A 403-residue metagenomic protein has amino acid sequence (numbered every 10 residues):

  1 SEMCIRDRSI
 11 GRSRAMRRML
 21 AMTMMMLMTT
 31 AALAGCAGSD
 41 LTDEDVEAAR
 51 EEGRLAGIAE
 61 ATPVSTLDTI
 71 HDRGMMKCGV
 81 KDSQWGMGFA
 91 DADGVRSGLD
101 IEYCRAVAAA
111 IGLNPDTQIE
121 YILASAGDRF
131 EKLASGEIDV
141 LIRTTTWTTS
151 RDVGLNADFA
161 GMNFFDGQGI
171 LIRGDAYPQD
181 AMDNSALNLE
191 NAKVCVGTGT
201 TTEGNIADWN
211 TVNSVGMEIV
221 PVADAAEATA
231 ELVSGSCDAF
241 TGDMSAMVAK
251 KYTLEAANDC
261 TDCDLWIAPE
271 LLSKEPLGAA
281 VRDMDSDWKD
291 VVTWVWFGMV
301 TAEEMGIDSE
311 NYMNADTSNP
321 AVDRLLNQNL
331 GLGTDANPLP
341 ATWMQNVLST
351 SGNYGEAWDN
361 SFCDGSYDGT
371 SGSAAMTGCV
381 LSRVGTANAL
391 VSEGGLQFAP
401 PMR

Functional and structural regions predicted by a protein language model:
S1-I5: Short, small-residue-biased leader/transition segments that mark boundaries at the very start of proteins
R6-E60: Secretory targeting signatures
E51-A59, A109-A110, R173-P178, K193 (+8 more regions): Extended ligand-binding regions for polar small-molecule ligands
A61-R143, G333, T350, Y354: Extracytoplasmic small-molecule ligand-binding "clamshell" domains of the periplasmic binding protein/Venus flytrap
P63, Q118-E131, A181, E218-S234: Short helix-initiation/N-cap motifs at beta->coil->alpha
K77-G86, R96-G112, T146, D166-T229 (+2 more regions): Bilobed "Venus flytrap"/periplasmic-binding protein-like clamshell domains and structurally analogous long
R105, D116-N188, M247-S273, F398-P401: Acidic, polar ligand-binding/catalytic clefts
V107, L133-A134, L189, L232-V233 (+2 more regions): Hydrophobic residues within well-ordered alpha-helices
